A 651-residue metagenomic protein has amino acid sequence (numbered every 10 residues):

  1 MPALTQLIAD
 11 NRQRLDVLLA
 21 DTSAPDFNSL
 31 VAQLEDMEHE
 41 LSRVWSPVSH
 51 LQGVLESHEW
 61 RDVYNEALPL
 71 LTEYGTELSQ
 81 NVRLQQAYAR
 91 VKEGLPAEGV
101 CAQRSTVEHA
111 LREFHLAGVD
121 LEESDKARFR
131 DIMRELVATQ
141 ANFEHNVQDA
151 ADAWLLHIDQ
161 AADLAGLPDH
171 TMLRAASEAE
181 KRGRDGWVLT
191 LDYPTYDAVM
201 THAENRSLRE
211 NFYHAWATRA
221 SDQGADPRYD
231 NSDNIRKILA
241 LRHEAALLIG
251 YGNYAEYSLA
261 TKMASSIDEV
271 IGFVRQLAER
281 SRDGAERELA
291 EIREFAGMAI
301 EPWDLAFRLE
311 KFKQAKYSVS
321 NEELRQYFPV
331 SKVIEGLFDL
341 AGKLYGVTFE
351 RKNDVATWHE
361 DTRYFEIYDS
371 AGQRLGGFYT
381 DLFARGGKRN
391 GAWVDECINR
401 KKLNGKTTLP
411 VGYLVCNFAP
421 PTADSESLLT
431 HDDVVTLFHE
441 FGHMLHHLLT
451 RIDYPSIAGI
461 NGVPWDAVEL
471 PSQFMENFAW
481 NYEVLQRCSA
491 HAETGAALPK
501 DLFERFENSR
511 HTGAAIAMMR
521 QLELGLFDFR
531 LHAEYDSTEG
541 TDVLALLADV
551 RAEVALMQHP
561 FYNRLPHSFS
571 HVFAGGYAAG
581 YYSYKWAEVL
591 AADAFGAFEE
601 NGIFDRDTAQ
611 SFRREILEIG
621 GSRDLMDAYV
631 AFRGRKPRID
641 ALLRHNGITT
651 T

Functional and structural regions predicted by a protein language model:
P2, Q6, A165-G166, G186-V188 (+10 more regions): C-terminal, non-catalytic "cap/extension" segments appended to globular domains
P2-A3, V48-A67, A89-D131, T190-D233 (+6 more regions): Short His/Asp/Glu-rich catalytic/ion-coordination signatures at enzyme active sites or charged loops
P2-L167, F598: N-terminal helix-rich structural modules
T5-L15, E38-L41, W45, L68 (+7 more regions): Hydrophobic faces of stable alpha-helices that mediate helix-helix packing
A20-V31, V54-H58, A225-R228, Y257 (+2 more regions): Short, surface-exposed loop/turn segments at secondary-structure junctions
E40-H50, R112, H214, L305-K313 (+2 more regions): Short, hydrophobic/amphipathic alpha-helical patches that form generic packing surfaces within helical domains
A102, T106-V107, E135-A138, H145 (+9 more regions): Active-site-proximal, well-structured secondary-structure segments within enzyme catalytic domains
A419-F438: Short pre-active-site segment immediately N-terminal to the catalytic Zn-binding motif
